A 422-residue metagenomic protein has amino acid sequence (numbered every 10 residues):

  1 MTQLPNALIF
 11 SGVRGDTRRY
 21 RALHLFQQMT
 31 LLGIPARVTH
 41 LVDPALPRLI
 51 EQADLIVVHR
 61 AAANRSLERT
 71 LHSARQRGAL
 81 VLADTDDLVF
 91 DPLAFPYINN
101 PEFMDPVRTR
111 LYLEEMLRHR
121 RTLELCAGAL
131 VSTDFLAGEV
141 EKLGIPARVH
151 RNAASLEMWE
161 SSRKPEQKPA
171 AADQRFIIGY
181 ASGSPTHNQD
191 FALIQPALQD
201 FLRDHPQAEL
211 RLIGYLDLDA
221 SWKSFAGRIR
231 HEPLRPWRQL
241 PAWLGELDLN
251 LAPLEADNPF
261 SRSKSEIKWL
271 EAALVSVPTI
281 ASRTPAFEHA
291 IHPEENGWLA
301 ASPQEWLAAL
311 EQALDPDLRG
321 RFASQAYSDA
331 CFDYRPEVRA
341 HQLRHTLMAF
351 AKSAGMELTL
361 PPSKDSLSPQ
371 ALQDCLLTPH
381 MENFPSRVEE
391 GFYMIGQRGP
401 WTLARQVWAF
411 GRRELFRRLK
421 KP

Functional and structural regions predicted by a protein language model:
M1-V57, A62: N-terminal pre-catalytic "stem/leader" segment of glycosyltransferase-like enzymes
S11-L31, N152-E246: Conserved catalytic-core segment of nucleotide-activated headgroup transferases in glycan assembly
A83-L113, E157-S162, A171-Q174: Acceptor-binding helix/loop patch of EC 2.4 sugar-transfer enzymes, predominantly nucleotide-sugar-dependent
D91, Q189, R238, A242-G245 (+2 more regions): Nucleotide-sugar-dependent
P106-G128: Membrane-proximal helix-turn-helix segments that form the acceptor-binding/catalytic region of lipid-linked
E124-P165: Donor nucleotide-sugar binding/catalytic pocket of nucleotide-sugar-dependent glycosyltransferases
I291-Q304, E311-D317: Conserved acidic donor-binding segment of nucleotide-sugar-dependent glycosyltransferases
C331-P422: C-terminal amphipathic helix plus adjacent low-complexity, charged tail appended to glycosyltransferase catalytic
